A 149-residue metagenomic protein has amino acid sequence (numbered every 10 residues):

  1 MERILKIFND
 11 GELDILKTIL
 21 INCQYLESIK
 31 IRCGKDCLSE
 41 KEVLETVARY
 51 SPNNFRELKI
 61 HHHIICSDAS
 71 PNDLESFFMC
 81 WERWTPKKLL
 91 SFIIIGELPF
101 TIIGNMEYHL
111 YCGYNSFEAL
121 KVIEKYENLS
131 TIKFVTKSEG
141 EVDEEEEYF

Functional and structural regions predicted by a protein language model:
M1-I4, L20-S28, A48-E57, W81-L89 (+1 more regions): Leucine-rich repeat
R3-E12, I29-L38, L58-D68, L90-P99 (+2 more regions): Concave beta-strand-loop units of leucine-rich repeat
D10-T18, L38-A48, S70-W81, N115-V122: Leucine-rich repeat
G11, N54-F55, M106, L129 (+1 more regions): Short linear motifs in intrinsically disordered/low-complexity regions
T18, T46, Y50, N105-M106 (+2 more regions): Compositionally biased, intrinsically disordered low-complexity segments
N22-Q24, R49, E107-G113, K125 (+1 more regions): Intrinsically disordered, low-complexity N-terminal regions enriched in serine/proline/glycine with scattered basic
D73-T131: Long, ordered, amphipathic alpha-helical scaffolds
T131-F149: C-terminal helix/juxtamembrane-tail motif
